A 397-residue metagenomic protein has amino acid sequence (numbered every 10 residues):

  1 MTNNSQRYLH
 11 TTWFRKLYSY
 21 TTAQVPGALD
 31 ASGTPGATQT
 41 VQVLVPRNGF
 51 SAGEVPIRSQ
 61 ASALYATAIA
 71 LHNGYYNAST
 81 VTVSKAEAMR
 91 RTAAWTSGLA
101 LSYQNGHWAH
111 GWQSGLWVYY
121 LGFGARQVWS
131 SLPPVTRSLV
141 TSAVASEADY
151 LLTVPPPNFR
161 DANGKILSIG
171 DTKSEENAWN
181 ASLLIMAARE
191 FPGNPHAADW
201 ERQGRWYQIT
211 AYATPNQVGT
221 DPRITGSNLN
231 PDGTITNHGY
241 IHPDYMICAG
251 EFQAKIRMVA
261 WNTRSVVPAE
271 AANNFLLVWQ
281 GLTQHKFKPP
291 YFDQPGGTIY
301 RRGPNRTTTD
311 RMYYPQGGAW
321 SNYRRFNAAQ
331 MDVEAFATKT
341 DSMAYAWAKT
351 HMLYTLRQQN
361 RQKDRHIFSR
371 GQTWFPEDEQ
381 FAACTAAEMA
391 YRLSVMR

Functional and structural regions predicted by a protein language model:
M1-N77, T82-G98, V218-G219, R397: Low-complexity, Ser/Thr/Pro/Gly-enriched N-terminal "stalk/linker" regions
M1-Y8, A61-V83, L116-V135, W179-H196 (+5 more regions): Well-ordered alpha-helical scaffold segments within catalytic/enzyme domains
T12, K16, A23-G36, S79-R90 (+6 more regions): Short sequence/structural elements of tandem HEAT/ARM alpha-solenoid repeats
F14, P26-A61, S97-V118, P157-W179 (+3 more regions): Solvent-exposed loop and edge beta-strand segments that line ligand/cofactor-binding and catalytic clefts
Q24, A70, T92-S102, E147-V154 (+4 more regions): Alpha-helical solenoid scaffolds that mediate protein-protein interactions, centered on TPR/SEL1-like repeats but also
L44-A52, G122-F123, A145-E270: Active-site lining segments of carbohydrate-active enzymes
M89-V154: Well-ordered mid-protein domain cores that form the structural environment of catalytic cofactors
Q217-T220, T225, R264-M389, R397: Non-catalytic carbohydrate-binding regions of carbohydrate-active enzymes
